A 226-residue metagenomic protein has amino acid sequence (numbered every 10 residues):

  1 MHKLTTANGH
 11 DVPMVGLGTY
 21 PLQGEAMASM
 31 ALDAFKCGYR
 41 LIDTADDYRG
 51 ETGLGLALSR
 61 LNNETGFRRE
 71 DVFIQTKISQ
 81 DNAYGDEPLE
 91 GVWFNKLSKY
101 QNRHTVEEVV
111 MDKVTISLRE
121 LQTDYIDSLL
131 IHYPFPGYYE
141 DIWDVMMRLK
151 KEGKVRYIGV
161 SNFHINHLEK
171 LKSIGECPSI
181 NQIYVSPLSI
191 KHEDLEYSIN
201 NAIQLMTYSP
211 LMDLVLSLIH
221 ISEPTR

Functional and structural regions predicted by a protein language model:
M1-T76, N82, K151, L211-L214: N-terminal binding-site loop/beta-alpha segment at the start of enzyme catalytic domains that lines or forms
V15-E25, N95-E108: Active-site mouth loops of central-metabolism enzymes
L17, I42, L54, I74 (+6 more regions): Conserved, mostly hydrophobic/aromatic
P21-Q23, Y48, Q80-N82, H132 (+2 more regions): Feature marks short, surface-exposed loop/turn motifs that line or immediately flank catalytic pockets and channel
Q23-A34, T105-E120, L168: Short, acidic/polar
L58-R69, L118-Q122, K172-G175, L195-N200: Acidic (Asp/Glu)-rich catalytic clusters
T115, Y133-S222, R226: Beta/alpha (TIM)-barrel catalytic core signal, keyed to glycine-rich beta->alpha loops juxtaposed to Asp/Glu that bind
R119-G137: Active-site groove signature of glycoside hydrolases
